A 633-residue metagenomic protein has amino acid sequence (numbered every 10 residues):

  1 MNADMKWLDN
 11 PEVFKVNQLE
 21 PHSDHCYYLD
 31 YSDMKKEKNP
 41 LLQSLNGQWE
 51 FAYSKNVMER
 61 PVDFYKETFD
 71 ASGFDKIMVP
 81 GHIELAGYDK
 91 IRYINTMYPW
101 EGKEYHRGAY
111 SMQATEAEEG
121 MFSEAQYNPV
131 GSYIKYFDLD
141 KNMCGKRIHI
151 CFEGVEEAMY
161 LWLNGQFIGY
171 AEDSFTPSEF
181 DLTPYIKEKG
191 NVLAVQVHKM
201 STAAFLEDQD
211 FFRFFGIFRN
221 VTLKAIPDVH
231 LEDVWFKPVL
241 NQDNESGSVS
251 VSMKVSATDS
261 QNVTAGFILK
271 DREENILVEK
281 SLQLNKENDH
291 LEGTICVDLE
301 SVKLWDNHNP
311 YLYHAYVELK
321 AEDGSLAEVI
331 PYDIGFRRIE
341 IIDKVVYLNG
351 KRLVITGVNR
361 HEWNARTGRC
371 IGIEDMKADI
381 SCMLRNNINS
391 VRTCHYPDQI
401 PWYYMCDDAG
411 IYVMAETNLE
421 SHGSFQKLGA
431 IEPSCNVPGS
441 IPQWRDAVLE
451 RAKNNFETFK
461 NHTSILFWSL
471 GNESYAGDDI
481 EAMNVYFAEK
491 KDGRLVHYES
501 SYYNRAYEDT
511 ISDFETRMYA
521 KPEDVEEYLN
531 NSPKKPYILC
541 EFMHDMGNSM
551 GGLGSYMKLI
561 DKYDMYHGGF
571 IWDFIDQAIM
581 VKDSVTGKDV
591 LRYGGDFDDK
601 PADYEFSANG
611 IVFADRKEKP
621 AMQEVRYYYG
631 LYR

Functional and structural regions predicted by a protein language model:
M1-S111, V192, Q196, M557 (+4 more regions): Accessory carbohydrate-binding/adhesion or oligomerization-edge regions at the termini of glycan-active proteins
N2-V16, E20-P21, K35-K36, E50-S54 (+8 more regions): Accessory beta-strand-rich segments of carbohydrate-active enzymes
E37-P61, T68, M78, E84-A86 (+6 more regions): Substrate-binding clefts and catalytic carboxylate motifs of secreted carbohydrate-active enzymes
G81-L139, M143-C151, E157-W162, G169 (+6 more regions): Active-site-adjacent substrate/metal-binding segments within catalytic domains of carbohydrate-active enzymes
M143-K146, I186-G190, L299-L312: Short glycine/proline/serine/threonine-rich loop/turn segments at secondary-structure transition edges
L161-L163, S246-Q283, G293: Beta-strand-rich binding/interaction modules
D228-D259, E624-R633: Surface beta-strand/loop "capping" patches
E232-V239, G247-S250, E328, C382-R385 (+3 more regions): Active-site region of glycoside hydrolase catalytic domains
